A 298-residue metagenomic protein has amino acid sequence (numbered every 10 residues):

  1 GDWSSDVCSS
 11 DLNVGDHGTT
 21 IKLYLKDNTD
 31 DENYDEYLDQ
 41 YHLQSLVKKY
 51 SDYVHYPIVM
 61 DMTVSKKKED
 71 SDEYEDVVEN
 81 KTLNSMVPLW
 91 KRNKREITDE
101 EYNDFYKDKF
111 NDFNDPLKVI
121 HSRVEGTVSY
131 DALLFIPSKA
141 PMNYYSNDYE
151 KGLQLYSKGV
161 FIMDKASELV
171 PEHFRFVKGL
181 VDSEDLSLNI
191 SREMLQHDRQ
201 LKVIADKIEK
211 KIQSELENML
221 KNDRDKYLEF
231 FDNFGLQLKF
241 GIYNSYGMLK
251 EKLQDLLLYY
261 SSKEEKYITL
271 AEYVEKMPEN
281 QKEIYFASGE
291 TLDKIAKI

Functional and structural regions predicted by a protein language model:
G1-I298: Conserved GHKL (Bergerat-fold) ATPase module
